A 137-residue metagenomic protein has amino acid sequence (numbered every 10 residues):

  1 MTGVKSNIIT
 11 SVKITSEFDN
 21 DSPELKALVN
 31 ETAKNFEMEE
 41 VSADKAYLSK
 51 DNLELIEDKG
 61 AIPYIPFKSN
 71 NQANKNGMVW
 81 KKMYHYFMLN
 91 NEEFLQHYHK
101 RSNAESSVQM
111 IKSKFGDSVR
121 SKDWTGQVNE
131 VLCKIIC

Functional and structural regions predicted by a protein language model:
M1-K59, L132-I135: Polybasic low-complexity intrinsically disordered regions
K13-S16, L95, W124: Conserved short-loop catalytic and cofactor-binding motifs
N20, S102, Q127, V131: Conserved active-site and cofactor/substrate-binding residues in soluble primary-metabolism enzymes
E24, S106-V108, C137: Hydrophobic side chains within alpha-helical segments
L28-N30, E39-E40, K68-N71, N91-E93 (+1 more regions): Short, surface-exposed, polar/charged, turn-prone segments marking secondary-structure boundaries
K45-A46, K50-S113: Helix-centered, glycine/charged polyanion-binding patches within enzymatic domains that contact phosphate-containing
M110-F115, V119-C137: Charge-patterned, long linear interaction tracts outside catalytic cores
